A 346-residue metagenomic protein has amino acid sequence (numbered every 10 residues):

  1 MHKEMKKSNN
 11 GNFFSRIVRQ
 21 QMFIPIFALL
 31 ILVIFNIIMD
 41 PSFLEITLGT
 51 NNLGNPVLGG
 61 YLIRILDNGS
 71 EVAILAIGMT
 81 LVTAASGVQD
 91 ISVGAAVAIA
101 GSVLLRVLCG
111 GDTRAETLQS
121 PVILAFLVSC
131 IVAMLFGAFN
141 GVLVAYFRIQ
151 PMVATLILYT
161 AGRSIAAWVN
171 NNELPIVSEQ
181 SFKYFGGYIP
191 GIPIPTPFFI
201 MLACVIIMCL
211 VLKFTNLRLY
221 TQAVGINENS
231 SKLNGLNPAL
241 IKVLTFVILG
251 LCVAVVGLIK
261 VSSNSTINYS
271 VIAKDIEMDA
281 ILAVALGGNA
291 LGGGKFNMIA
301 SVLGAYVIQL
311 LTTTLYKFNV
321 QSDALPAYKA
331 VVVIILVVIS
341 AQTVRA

Functional and structural regions predicted by a protein language model:
H2-A76, R114-V122: Membrane-interfacial amphipathic/re-entrant helices at transmembrane-helix boundaries
P25-I38, M79, S129-A133, Y159-S164 (+5 more regions): Hydrophobic core segments of alpha-helical transmembrane domains in multi-pass membrane transport and ion-translocation
N36-I37, L58-D112, V144-R148, V284-M298 (+1 more regions): Single transmembrane alpha-helix segments in multi-pass membrane proteins
E45-T47, G54-R64, V169, F246-A283: Inter-helical junctions in multi-pass inner-membrane proteins, predominant in energy-converting antiporter-like
T113-L158, G304: Alpha-helical transmembrane segments within multi-pass membrane transporters and channels
F147, P151-F214, I241-L244, S263-A273: Transmembrane helix-bundle core of multi-pass membrane transporters and related energy-transducing complexes
I206-V247: Membrane-helix/interface signature in polytopic inner-membrane proteins
V253, N268-A330: Transmembrane alpha-helical segments in multi-pass inner-membrane proteins
